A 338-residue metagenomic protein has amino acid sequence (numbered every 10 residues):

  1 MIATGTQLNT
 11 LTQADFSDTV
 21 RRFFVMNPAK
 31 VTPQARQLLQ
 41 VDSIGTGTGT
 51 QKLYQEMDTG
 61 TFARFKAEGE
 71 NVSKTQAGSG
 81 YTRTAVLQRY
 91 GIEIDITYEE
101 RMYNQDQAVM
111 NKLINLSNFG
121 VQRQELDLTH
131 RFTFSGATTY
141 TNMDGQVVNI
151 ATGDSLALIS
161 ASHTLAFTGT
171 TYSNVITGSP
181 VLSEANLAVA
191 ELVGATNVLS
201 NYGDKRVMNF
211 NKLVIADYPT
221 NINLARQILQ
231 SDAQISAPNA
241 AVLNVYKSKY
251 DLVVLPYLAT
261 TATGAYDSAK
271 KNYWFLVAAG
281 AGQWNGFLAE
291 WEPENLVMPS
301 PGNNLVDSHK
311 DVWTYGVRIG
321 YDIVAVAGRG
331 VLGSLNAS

Functional and structural regions predicted by a protein language model:
M1-K30: N-terminal alpha-helical "arm" segments
I2-L8, N149-V198, N209, P219-S338: Sequence/fold signature of self-assembling virion shell proteins
M26-Y90: Assembly/oligomerization interface modules of large self-assembling protein complexes
A29, P33, L126-T129, S200-D204 (+3 more regions): Intrinsically disordered or highly flexible coil/loop and linker segments, enriched in small and charged/polar residues
A77-V86, N186-Y202: Structured alpha-helical segments in the cores of large, soluble enzyme domains
Y81-T139, L213-I215, Y315-I319: Long, contiguous amphipathic alpha-helices that act as assembly "spine/axial" helices in icosahedral shell and virion
R131, G136-T152, A157-A161: Internal, conserved structured core segments that host functional sites
R206-K212: Short gly/pro-enriched beta-turn/loop segments at secondary-structure junctions
